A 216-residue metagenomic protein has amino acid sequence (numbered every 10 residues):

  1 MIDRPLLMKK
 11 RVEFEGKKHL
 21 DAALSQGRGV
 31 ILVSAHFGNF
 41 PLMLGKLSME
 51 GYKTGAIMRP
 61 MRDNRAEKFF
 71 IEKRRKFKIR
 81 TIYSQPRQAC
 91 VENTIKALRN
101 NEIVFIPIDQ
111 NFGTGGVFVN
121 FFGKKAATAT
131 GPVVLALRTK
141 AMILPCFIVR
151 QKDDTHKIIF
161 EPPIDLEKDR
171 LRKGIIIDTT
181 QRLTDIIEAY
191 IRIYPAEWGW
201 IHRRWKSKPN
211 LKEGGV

Functional and structural regions predicted by a protein language model:
M1-S34, E67, K78: Membrane-anchoring hydrophobic helices of lipid-metabolizing enzymes
D3-R4, Y83, D165: Short, solvent-exposed coil/turn linker segments
K10-F14, F37, D63, S84-Q88 (+2 more regions): A conditional alpha-helix N-cap/helix-loop micro-motif detector
E15, I57, E161: Residues in well-ordered beta-strands of folded domains
H19, N39, C90-N93: Well-ordered alpha-helical segments embedded in enzymatic catalytic cores
L20-D21, L44, F70-I71, T94-I95 (+1 more regions): Short amphipathic alpha-helical segments and helix-helix/interface helices
Q26, M49, K76-F77, Q88-V216: Non-catalytic C-terminal accessory region of glycerolipid acyltransferases and related lyso-lipid remodeling enzymes
Q26-P86, N100, N111-V117: Catalytic core of membrane glycerolipid acyltransferases/transacylases, capturing the structured, soluble-facing
